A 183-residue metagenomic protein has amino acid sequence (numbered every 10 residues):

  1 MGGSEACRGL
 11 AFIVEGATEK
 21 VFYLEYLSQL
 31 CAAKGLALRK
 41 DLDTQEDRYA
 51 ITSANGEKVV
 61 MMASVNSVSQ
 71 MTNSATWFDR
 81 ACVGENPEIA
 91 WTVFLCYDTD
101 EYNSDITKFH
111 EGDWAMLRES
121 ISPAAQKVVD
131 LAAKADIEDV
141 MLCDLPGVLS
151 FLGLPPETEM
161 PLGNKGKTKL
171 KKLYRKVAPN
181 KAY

Functional and structural regions predicted by a protein language model:
M1-E88: Short, surface-exposed loop/strand segments
C7-R8, I89-W91, P123-V128: Short glycine-/polar-rich loops that comprise or flank the Walker A/P-loop and associated switch/sensor motifs
A11-V14, I89-S104: Acidic beta-strand-to-loop metal/phosphate-binding motif
C96-A182: Activity-critical C-terminal alpha-helical subdomain
